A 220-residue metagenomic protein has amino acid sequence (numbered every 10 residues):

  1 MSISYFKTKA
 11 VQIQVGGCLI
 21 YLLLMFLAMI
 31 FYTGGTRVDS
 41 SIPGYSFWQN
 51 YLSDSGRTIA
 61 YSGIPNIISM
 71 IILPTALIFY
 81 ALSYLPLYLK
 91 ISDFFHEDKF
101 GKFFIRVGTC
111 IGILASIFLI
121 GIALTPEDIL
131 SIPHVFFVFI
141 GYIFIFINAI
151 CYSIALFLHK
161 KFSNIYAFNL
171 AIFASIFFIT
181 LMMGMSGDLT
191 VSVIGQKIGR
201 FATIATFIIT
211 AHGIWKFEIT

Functional and structural regions predicted by a protein language model:
M1-K7: Short, Lys/Arg-rich, polar N-terminal cytosolic tail immediately upstream of the first transmembrane signal-anchor
T8-R37: N-terminal signal-anchor transmembrane alpha helix
S41-P65: Extracytosolic (periplasmic/ER-lumenal) interhelical loops and adjacent juxtamembrane/interface segments of multi-pass
I59-D93: Individual transmembrane alpha-helix segments
L82-I113: Cytoplasmic juxtamembrane regions at transmembrane-helix boundaries
V107-C151: Membrane-proximal helix-loop-helix units in multi-pass membrane proteins
I147-T220: Terminal transmembrane helical module of multi-pass membrane proteins
